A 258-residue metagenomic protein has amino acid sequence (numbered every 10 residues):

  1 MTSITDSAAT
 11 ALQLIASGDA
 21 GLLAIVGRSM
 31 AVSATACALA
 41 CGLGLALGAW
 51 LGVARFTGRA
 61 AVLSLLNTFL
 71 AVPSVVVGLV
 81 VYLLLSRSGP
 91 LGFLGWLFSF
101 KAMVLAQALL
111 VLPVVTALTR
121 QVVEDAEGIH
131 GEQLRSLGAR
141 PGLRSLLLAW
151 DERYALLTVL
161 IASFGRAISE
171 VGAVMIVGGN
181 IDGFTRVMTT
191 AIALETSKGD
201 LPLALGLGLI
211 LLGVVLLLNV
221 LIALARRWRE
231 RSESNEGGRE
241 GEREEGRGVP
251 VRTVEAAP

Functional and structural regions predicted by a protein language model:
M1-A38, V53-F56, L148, S197-P202: Periplasmic/extracellular loop-to-transmembrane helix junction in inner-membrane transport proteins
D6, T10-Q13, A20, V77-L109 (+1 more regions): Membrane-interfacial helix termini and adjacent extracytoplasmic/periplasmic loops of multi-pass transporters
I15-A20, I176-L216, V220-L224, V254 (+1 more regions): Interhelical loop and adjacent transmembrane-helix boundary motif in polytopic membrane transport permeases
S33, C37-A49, V75, L79 (+7 more regions): Hydrophobic positions within alpha-helical transmembrane segments of bacterial inner-membrane proteins
T35-L66, P141, L148, L221-R227: Transmembrane-helix boundary motif in ABC transporter permease subunits
L47-V81, A117, V251-E255: Cytoplasmic-entry segments and transmembrane alpha-helices of multi-pass inner-membrane transporters
V114-G131, R135-G138, G142, L146-L147 (+1 more regions): C-terminal transmembrane helix and the adjacent membrane-cytosol boundary/short C-terminal tail of inner/organellar
L118-T119, P141-A173: Transmembrane alpha-helices
